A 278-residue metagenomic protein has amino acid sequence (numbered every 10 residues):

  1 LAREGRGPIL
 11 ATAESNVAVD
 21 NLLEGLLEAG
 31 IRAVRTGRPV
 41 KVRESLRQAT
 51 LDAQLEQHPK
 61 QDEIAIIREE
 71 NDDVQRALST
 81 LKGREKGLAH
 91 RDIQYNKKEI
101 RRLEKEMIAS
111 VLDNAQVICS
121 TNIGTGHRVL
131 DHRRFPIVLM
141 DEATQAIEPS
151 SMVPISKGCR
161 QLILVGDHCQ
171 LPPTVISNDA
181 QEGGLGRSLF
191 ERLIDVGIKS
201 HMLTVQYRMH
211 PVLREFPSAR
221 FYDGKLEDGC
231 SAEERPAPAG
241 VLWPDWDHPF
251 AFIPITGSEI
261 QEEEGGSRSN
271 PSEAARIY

Functional and structural regions predicted by a protein language model:
L1: Walker A/P-loop
E4-G7, S15, I123-Y278: Conserved helicase motor core of SF1/SF2 NTP-dependent helicases
G5-T12, V17-H132, T174-G183, E233-A239: Conserved P-loop NTPase motor core of helicases/translocases
